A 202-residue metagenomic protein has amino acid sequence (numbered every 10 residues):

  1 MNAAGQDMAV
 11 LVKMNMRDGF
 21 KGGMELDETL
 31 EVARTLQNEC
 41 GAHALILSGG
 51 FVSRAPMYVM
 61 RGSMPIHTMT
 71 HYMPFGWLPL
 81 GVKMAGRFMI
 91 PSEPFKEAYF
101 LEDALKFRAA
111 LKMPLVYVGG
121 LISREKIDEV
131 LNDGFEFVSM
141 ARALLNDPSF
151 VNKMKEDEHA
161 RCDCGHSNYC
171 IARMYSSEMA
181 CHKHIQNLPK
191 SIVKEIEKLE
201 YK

Functional and structural regions predicted by a protein language model:
M1-K202: Flavin-dependent oxidoreductase catalytic cores
